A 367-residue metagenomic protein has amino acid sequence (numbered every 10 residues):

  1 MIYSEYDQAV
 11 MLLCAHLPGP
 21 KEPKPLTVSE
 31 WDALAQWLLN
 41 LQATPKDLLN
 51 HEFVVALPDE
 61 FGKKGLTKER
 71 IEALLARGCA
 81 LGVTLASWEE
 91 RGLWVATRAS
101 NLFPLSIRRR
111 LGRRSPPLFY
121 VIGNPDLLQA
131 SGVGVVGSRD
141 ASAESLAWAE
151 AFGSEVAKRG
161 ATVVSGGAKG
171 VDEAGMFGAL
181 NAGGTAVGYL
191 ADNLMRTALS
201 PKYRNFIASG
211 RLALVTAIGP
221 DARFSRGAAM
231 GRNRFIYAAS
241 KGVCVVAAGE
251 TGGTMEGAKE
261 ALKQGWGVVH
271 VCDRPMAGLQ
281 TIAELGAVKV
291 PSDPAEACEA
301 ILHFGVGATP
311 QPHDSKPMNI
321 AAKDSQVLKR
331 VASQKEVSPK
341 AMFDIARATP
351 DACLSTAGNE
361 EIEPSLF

Functional and structural regions predicted by a protein language model:
M1-E30, Q42, H51, E72 (+3 more regions): Glycine-biased, small-residue-rich flexible motifs in mid-sequence functional cores and linkers
V54-A96: Alpha-helical interaction/regulatory segments in DNA maintenance proteins
